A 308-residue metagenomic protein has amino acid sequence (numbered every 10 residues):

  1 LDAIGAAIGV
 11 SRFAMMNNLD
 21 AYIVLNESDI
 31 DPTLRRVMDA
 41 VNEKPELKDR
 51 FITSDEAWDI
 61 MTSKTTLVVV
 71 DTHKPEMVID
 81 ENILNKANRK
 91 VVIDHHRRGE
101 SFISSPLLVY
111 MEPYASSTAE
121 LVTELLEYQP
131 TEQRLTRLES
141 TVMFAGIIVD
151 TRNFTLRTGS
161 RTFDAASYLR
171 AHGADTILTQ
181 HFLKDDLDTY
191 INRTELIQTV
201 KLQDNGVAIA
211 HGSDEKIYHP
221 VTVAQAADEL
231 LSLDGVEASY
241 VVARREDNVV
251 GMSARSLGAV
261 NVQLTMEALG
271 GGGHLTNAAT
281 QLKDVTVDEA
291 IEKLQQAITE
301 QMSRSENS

Functional and structural regions predicted by a protein language model:
L1-D39, W58-D59, S63-K64, F144 (+1 more regions): Hydrophobic helix-and-loop "lid/oligomerization" segment in the mid-to-C-terminal part of catalytic domains
G5-A6, T33-V37, D80-E81, F102-S105 (+1 more regions): Short acidic, glycine/serine/threonine-rich loops at helix termini
V10-S11, L84-A87, L108-V109, A165: Glycine-rich, phosphate-binding/catalytic loops in enzymes
V41-I52, S256-G258: Acidic, Ser/Thr-rich peripheral helices and adjacent loops at domain boundaries
E46, R50-S105: Active-site cofactor/cluster-binding pocket
E56-W58, V78-N82, V109-P113, E132-R134 (+2 more regions): A generic local secondary-structure boundary/capping motif
H95-A166: Short alpha-helices
